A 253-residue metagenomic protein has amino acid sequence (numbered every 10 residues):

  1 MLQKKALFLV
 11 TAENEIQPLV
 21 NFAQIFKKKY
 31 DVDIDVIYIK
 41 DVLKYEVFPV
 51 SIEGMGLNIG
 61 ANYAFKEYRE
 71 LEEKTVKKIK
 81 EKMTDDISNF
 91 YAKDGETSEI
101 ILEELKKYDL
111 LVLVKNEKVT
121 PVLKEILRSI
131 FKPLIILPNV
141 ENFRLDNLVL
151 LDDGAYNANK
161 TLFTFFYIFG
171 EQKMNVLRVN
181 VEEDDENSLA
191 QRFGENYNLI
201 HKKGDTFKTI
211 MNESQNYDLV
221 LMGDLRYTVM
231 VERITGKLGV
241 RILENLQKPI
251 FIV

Functional and structural regions predicted by a protein language model:
M1-N58, L145-K202, F207, E213-L219: Small/aliphatic-rich secondary-structure junction motif
Q24, K77, K124, K208-M211 (+1 more regions): Active-site phosphate/pyrophosphate- and oxyanion-stabilizing loops and adjacent acidic/basic residues in soluble
D33, I87-N89, P133, N196-N198 (+1 more regions): Conserved beta-strand segments of alpha/beta enzyme cores
V50-M55, F65, V229-R233: Short, flexible/disordered intra-domain loops and linkers
G56-K74: A short acidic, glycine-rich active-site loop that binds or catalyzes chemistry on phosphate/adenosine moieties
L71-T75, E96-I101, T206-M211: Short phosphate-binding loop-to-helix
T75-N89: A structural motif corresponding to the C-terminal end of an alpha-helix and its immediate exit/capping segment
F90, D94, S98-N142, L219-V253: Gly/Ser-rich helix-loop-strand patches that form or flank binding pockets for ribonucleotide-derived cofactors
